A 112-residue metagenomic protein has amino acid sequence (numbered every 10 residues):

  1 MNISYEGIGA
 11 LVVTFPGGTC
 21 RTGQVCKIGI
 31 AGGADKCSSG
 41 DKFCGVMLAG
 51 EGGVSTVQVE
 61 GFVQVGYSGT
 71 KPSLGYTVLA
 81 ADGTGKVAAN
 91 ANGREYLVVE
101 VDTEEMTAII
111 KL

Functional and structural regions predicted by a protein language model:
M1-L112: Surface-exposed, low-hydrophobicity beta-strand/loop segments enriched in small/polar/acidic residues
